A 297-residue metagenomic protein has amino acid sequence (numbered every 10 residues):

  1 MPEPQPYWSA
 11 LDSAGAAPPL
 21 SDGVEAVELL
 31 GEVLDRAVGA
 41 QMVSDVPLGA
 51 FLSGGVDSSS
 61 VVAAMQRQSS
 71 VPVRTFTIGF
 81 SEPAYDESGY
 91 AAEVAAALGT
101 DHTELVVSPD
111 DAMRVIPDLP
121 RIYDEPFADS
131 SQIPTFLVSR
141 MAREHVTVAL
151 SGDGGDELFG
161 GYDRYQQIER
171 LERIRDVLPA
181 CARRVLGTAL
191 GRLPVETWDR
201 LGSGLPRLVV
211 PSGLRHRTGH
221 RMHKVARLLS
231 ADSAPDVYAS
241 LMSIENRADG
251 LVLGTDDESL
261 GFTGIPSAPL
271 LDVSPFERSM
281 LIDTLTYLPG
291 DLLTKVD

Functional and structural regions predicted by a protein language model:
M1-S9: Non-catalytic substrate-recognition/targeting regions of SAM-dependent transferases
S9-S259, K295-V296: ATP-dependent adenylate-handling active sites, centered on carboxylate activation for C-N bond formation
E25, A128, L270-D283: Structural motif
T284-D297: Short Ser/Thr-interspersed hydrophobic loop/turn segments at strand-loop and sheet-helix junctions that line or gate
